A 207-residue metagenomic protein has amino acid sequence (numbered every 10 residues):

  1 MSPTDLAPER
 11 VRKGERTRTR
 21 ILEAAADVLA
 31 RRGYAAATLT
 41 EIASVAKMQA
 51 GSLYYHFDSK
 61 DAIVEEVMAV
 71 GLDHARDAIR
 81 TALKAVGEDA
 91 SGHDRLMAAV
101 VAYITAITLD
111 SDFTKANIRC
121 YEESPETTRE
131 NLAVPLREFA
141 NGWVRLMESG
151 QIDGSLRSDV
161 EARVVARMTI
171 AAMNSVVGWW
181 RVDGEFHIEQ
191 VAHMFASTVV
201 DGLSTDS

Functional and structural regions predicted by a protein language model:
M1-R16, S207: N-terminal intrinsically disordered/low-complexity leader segments
R16, R20, A24, V28-A62 (+1 more regions): Helix-turn-helix
Y34-A35, I152, L156-R157, F186: Conserved hydrophobic residue
F57, I118-S124: Short helix-capping/turn signature of helix-turn-helix
E66, R80-D110, A162, A166-T169 (+1 more regions): Hydrophobic alpha-helical connector segments
V70-T81, L109, A116, E126-D153 (+3 more regions): Amphipathic alpha-helical packing segments from all-alpha helical-bundle domains
T105-L109, A140, R145, S149 (+2 more regions): Amphipathic C-terminal alpha-helical segment
S155-L156, F195-A196, L203-S204: Core catalytic ATP-binding domain of two-component histidine kinases
